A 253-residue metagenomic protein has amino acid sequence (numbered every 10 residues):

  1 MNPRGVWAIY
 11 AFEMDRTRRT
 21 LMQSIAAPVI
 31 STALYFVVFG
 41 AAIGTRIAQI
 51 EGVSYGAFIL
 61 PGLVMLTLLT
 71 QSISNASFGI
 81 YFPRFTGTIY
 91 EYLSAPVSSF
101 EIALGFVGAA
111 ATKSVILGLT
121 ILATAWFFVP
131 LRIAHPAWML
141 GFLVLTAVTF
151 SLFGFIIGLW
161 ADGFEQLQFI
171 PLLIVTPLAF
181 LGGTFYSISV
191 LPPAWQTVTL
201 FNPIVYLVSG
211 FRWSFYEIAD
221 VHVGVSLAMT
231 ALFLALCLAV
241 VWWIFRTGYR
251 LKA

Functional and structural regions predicted by a protein language model:
M1-A253: Hydrophobic transmembrane alpha-helices and immediately adjacent juxtamembrane helices of multi-pass inner-membrane
